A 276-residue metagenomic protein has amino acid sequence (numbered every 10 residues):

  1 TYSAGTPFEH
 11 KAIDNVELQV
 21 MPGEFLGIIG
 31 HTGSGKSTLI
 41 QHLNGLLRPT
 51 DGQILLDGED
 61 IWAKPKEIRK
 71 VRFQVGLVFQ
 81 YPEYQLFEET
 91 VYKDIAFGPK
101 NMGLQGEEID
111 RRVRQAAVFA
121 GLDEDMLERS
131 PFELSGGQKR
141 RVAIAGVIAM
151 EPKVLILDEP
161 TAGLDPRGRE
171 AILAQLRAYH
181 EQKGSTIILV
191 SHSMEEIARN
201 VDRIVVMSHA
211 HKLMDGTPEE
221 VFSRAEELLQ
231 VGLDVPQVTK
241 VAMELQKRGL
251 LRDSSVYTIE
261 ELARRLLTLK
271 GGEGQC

Functional and structural regions predicted by a protein language model:
N44: Helix-to-loop junction immediately C-terminal to a conserved catalytic motif
Q53-K70: ABC ATPase NBD Q-loop/coupling interface
E107-D125: Conserved ABC ATPase "signature" region
S130-L134, Q138: Conserved ABC ATPase signature
E151: Conserved catalytic motifs of ABC-family nucleotide-binding domains
L155-D158: Catalytic Walker B motif of ABC-type/P-loop ATPase nucleotide-binding domains
